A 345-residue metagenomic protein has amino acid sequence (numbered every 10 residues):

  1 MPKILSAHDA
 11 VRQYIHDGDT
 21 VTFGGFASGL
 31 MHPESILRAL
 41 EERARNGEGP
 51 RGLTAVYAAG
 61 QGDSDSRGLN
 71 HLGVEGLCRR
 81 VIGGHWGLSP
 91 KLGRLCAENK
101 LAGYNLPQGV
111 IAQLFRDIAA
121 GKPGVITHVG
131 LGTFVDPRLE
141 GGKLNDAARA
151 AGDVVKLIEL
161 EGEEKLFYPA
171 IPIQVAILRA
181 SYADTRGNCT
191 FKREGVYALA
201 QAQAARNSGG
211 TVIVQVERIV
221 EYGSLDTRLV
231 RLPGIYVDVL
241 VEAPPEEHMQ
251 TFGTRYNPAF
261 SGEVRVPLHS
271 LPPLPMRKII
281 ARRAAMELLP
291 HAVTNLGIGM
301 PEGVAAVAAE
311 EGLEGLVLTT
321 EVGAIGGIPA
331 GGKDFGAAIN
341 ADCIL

Functional and structural regions predicted by a protein language model:
M1-L345: Conserved alpha/beta enzyme-core scaffold
